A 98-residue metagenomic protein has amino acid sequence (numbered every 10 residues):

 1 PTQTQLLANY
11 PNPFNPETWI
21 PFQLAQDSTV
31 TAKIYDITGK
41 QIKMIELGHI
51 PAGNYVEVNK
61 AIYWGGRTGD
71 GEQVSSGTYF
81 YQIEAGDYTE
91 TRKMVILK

Functional and structural regions predicted by a protein language model:
P1-Y10, F14-T38, M44-G48: Glycine-centered coil/turn sites that cap beta-strands in beta-rich domains
S28, G86-D87: N-terminal processing/targeting junctions
T31, Y63, K93: Conserved beta-strand and immediately adjacent loop positions that scaffold enzyme active sites
I34-T38, T68, A85, I96-K98: Residue-level signal for short segments within beta-strands and strand-turn junctions of well-structured beta-sheet
E46-G86: Short, surface-exposed loop/turn motifs with a glycine/proline- and acidic-biased composition
G48-H49, M94-K98: Short beta-strand edge segments in extracellular beta-sheet folds
Y88-R92: Extracellular and select intracellular beta-sandwich modules with Ser/Thr-enriched, small-residue motifs on
